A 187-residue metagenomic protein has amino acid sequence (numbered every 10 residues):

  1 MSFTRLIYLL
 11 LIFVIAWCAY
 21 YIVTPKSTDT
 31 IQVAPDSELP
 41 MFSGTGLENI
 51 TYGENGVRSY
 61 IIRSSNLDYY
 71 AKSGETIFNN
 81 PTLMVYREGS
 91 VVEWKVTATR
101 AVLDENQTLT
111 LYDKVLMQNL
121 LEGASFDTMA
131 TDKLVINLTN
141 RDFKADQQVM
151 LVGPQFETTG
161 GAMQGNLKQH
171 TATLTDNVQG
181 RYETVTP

Functional and structural regions predicted by a protein language model:
M1-P187: Mature-chain termini and adjacent capping regions
